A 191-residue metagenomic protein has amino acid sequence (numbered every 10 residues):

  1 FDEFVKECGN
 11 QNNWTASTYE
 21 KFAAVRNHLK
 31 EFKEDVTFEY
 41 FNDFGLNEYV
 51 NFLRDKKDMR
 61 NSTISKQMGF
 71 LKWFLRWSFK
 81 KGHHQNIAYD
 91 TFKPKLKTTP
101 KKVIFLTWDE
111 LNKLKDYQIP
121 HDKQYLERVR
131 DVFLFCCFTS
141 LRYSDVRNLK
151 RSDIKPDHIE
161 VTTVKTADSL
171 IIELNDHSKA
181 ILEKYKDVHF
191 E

Functional and structural regions predicted by a protein language model:
F1-K57: Basic/aromatic-enriched alpha-helical hairpins
D2, L182-E191: Short, intrinsically disordered, charge-balanced linker/junction segments flanking boundaries in proteins
T18, F22-V25, N42, T63 (+3 more regions): Hydrophobic (often cysteine-bearing) scaffold residues that line and stabilize catalytic clefts of nucleotide/cofactor
Y19, L46, L71, L114 (+2 more regions): Conserved hydrophobic/aromatic pocket- or pore-lining residues that grip, position, or stack substrates in active sites
H28-E31, V36-D43, K56-T91, R142-S144: N-terminal DNA-binding recognition helix of tyrosine site-specific recombinases/integrases
L53, F135-C136, L149: Short alpha-helical segment immediately N-terminal to, or the first helix within, an HTH/HTH-like DNA-binding domain
N61, S65, K80, H84-Y143: Basic, Lys/Arg- and aromatic-enriched nucleic-acid-binding interface segment
T139, N148-K184: Conserved tyrosine-mediated DNA breakage-rejoining catalytic core shared by Y-recombinases
